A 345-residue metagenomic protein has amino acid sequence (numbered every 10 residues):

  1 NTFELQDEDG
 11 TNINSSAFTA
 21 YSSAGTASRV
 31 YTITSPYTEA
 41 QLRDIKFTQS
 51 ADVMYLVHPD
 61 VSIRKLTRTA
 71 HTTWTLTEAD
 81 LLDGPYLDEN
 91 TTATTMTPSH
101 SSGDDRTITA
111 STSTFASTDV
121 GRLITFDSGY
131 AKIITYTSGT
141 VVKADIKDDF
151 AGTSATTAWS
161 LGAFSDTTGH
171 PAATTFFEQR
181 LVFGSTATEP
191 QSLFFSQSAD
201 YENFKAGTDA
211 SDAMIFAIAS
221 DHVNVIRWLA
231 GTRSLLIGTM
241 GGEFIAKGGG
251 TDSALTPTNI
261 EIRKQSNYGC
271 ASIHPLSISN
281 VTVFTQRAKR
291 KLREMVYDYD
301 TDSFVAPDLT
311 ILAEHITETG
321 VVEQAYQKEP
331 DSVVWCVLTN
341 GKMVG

Functional and structural regions predicted by a protein language model:
T2-E4, H58-E78, T140-A144, T188-F195: Short, surface-exposed terminal/edge motifs of secreted or surface/virion proteins that either
E8-A51, F150-G162, S211-V225, R263-C270: Aromatic/His-enriched, Gly/Pro-containing loop or helix-boundary segments that lie immediately adjacent to catalytic
D9-G10, P59-V61, D148-F150, A187-E189 (+1 more regions): Acidic glycine-/aspartate-rich tracts in secreted/extracellular proteins
N12-T32, R68, W74-W159, V305-T317: Autoprocessing Asn-cyclization modules and mimics
S35, E39-R64, L181, I237-G238: Elongated alpha-helical scaffolds
Y37, T157-D331: Beta-propeller and closely related beta-pinwheel folds
D52, S332-V334: Structural hallmark of WD40 beta-propellers
